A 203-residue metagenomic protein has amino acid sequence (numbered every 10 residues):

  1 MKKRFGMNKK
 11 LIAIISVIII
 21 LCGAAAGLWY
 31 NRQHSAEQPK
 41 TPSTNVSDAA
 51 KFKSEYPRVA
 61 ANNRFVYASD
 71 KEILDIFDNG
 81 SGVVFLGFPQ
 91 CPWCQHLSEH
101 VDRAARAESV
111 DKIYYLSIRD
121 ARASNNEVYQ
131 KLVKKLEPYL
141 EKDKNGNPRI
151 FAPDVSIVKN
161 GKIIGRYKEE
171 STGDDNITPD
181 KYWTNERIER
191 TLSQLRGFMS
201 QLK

Functional and structural regions predicted by a protein language model:
G6-I20, A26-G80, P179-K203: N-terminal leader/targeting and pre-domain segments
V59-A68, L86, V110-K134: Thiol-based oxidoreductase modules, predominantly thioredoxin-like and allied folds used for disulfide exchange
F77-C91, V101: Short active-site neighborhood of thiol/selenol oxidoreductases, capturing the structured segment around
N79-V84, S109-K112, A152, K159-N160: Loop/turn elements at helix/coil->beta-strand transitions in domains of secreted/extracellular proteins
F88-H96, P153-D154: C-type cytochrome heme c attachment motif
W93-E108: Typically the conserved alpha-helix immediately C-terminal to a functionally engaged Cys/Sec in thioredoxin-like
R106, A121-A152, S156-I164: Structural alpha/beta surface segment adjacent to cysteine/selenocysteine redox centers across thiol/disulfide enzymes
N145-K203: Non-catalytic, surface beta->alpha helical segment in thiol-disulfide oxidoreductase systems
